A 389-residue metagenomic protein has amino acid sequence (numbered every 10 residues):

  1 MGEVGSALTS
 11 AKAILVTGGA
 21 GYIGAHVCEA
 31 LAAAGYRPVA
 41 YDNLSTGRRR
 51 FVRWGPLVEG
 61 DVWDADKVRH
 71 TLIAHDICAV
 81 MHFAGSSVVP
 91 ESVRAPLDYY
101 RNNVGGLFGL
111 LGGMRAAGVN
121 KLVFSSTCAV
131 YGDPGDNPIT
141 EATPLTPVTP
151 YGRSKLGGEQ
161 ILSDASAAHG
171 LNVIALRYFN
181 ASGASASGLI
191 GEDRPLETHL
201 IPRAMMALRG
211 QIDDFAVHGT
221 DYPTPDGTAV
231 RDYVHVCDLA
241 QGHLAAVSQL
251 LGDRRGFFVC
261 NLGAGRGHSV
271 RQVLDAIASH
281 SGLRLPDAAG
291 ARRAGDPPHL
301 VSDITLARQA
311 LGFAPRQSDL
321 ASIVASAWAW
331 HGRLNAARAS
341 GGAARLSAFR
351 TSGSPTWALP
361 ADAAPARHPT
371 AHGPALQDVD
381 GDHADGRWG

Functional and structural regions predicted by a protein language model:
G2-A184, H372, H383, W388: N-terminal Rossmann-like NAD(P)+-binding domain of SDR-like oxidoreductases, especially those catalyzing
G19, G47-R49, G60, P90 (+9 more regions): Glycine-centered small-residue hotspots that permit tight backbone geometry or close packing
R49, F179-L200, G210-R231: Short, flexible, glycine-rich and Lys/Arg-enriched loop motifs at helix boundaries that contact anionic partners
Y100, V148-L156, I190-P202, D232-Y233: Short-chain dehydrogenase/reductase
R203-R350, P355-L359, H372, D382-G389: C-terminal substrate-binding subdomain of Rossmann-fold SDR/epimerase-dehydratase oxidoreductases
A361, P365-A366, T370, V379: Short linear segments in intrinsically disordered or otherwise low-structure-confidence regions
